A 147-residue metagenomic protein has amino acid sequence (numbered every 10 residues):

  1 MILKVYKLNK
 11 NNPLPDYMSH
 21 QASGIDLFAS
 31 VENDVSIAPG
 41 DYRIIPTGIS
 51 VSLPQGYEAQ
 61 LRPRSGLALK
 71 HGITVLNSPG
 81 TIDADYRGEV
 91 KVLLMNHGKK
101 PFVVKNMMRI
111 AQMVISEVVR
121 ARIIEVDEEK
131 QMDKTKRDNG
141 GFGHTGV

Functional and structural regions predicted by a protein language model:
M1-V147: DUTPase catalytic domain/fold
